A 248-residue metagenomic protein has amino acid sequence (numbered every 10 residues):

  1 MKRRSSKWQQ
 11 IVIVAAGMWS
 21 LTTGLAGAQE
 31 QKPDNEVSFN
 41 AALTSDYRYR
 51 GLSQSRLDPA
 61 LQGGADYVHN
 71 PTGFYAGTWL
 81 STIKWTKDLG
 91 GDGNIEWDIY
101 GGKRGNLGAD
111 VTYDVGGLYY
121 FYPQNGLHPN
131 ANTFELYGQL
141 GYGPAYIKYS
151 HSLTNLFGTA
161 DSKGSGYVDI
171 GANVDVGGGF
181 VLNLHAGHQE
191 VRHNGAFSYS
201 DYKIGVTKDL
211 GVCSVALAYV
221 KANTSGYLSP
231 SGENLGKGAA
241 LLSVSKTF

Functional and structural regions predicted by a protein language model:
M1-E36, F248: Cleavable N-terminal export/targeting peptides
Q29-K84: Short glycine/proline- and aromatic-enriched beta-strand/turn motifs that initiate or cap beta-hairpins
N35, L57-L61, G93-W97, V111 (+5 more regions): Residues that define the transmembrane beta-barrel architecture of outer-membrane proteins
A41-S45, G63-H69, I99-K103, G117 (+4 more regions): Residues on the lipid-exposed face of transmembrane beta-strands in outer-membrane beta-barrel proteins
A41-S45, T78-T82, V115-Y119, L140 (+3 more regions): Transmembrane beta-barrel strands of outer-membrane/channel proteins
P71-A76, A109-Y113, P144-Y149, G178-L184 (+1 more regions): Repeated loop/turn-to-beta-strand initiation elements of outer-membrane beta-barrel proteins
P129-H193, Y219: Detector for outer-membrane/organellar transmembrane beta-barrel domains, recognizing the amphipathic beta-strand
I204, K208-C213, Y219, N234-F248: Outer-membrane beta-barrel "beta-signal"
